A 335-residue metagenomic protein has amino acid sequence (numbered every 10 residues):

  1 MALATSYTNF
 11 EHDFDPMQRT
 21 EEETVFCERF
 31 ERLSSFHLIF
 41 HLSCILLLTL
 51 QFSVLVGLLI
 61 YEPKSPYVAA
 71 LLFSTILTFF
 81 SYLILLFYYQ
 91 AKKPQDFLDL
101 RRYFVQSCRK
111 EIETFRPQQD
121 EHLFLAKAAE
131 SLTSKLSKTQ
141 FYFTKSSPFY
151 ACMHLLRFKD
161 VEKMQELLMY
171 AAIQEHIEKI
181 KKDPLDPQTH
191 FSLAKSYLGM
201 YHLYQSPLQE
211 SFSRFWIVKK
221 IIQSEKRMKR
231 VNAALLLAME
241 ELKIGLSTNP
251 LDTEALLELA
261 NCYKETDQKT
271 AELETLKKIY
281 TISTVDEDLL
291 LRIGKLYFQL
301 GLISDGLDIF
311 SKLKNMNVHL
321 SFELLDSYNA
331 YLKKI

Functional and structural regions predicted by a protein language model:
M1-K110: Helical anchoring/docking segments at protein termini
F26, A69-M169, I177-E178, K314-N315: N-terminal topogenic membrane-targeting module
R101-F104, C108-R109, H176, L235 (+3 more regions): Hydrophobic/aromatic packing residues within the alpha-helices of TPR/SEL1-like helical repeat arrays
F115-P117, D183-L185, P250-L251, T284 (+1 more regions): Short coil turns that delineate tetratricopeptide repeat
Q118, L125, L132, K159 (+5 more regions): Structural register within alpha-helical repeat arrays
E121, T189, A255, L289 (+1 more regions): TPR alpha-solenoid repeat register
S131-Q174, G199-E240: Short coil/linker segments at helix-helix boundaries
F191-Q205, Q209-I282: Alpha-helical adaptor scaffolds
